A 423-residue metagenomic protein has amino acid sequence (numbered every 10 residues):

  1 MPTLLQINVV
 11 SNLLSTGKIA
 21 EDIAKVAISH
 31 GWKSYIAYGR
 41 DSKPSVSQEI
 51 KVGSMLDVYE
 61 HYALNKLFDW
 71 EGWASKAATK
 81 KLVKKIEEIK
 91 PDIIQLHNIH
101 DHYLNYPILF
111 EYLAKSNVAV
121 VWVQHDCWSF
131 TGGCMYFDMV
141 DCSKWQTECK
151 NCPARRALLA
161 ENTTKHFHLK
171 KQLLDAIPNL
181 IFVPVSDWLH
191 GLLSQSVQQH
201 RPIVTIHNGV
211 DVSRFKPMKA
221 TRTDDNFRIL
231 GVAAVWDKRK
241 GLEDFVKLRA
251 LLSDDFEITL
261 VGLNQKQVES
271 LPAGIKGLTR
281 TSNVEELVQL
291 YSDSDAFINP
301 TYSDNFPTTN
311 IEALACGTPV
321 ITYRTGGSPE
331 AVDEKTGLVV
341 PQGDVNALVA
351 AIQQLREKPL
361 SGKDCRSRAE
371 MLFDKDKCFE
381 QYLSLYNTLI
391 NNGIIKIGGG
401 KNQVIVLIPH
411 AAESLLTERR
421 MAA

Functional and structural regions predicted by a protein language model:
V183, T221-K240, V246-R249: Conserved donor-binding/catalytic core segment of Leloir-type glycosyltransferases
S194, G209-N226, E269: Acidic anion/phosphate-binding donor-loop and adjacent secondary structure in glycosyltransferase catalytic cores
G262-V288: Nucleotide-activated donor-binding/catalytic signature segment of Leloir-type glycosyltransferases, i.e., the conserved
Q289-S294: Short alpha-helical donor nucleotide-sugar binding micro-motif in glycosyltransferases
Y302: Aromatic "clamp/platform" in nucleotide-sugar-dependent glycosyltransferases that forms part of the donor/acceptor
P319-T322: Short hydrophobic beta-strand element within catalytic cores of glycosyltransferases and related nucleotide-activated
E334, L338-V345, Q354-P359: Conserved acidic donor-binding segment of nucleotide-sugar-dependent glycosyltransferases
L360-S384, T388: A short, well-ordered alpha-helix in the C-terminal region of glycosyltransferases
